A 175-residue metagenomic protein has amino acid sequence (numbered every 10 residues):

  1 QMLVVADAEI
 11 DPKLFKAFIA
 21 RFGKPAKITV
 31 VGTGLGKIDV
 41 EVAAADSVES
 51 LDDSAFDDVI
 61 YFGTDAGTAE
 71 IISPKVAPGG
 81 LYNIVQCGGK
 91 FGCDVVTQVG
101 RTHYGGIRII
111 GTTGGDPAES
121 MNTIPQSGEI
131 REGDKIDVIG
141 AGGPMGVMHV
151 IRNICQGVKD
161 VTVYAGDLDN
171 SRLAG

Functional and structural regions predicted by a protein language model:
Q1-Y104, Q126-G175: Glycine-rich cofactor phosphate-binding loops and adjacent beta1-alpha1 units of small-molecule cofactor enzyme domains
R108-N122: Active-site capping/gating segments
